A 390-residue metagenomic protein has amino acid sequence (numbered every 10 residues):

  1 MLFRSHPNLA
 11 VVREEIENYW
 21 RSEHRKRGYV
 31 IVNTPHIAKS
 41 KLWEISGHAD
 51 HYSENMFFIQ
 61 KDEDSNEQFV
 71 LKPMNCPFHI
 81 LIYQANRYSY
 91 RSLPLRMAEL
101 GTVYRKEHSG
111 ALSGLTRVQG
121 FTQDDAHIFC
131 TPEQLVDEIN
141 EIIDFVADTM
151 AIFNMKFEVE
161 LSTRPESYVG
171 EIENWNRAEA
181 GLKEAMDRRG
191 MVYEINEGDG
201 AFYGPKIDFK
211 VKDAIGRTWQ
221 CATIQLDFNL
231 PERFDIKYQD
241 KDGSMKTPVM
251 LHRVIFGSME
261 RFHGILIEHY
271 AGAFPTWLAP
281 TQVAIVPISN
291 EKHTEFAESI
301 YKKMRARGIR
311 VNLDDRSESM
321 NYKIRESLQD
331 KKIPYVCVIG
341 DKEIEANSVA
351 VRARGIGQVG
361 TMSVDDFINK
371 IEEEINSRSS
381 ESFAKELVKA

Functional and structural regions predicted by a protein language model:
M1-A390: NTP/phosphate- and nucleic-acid-binding module
